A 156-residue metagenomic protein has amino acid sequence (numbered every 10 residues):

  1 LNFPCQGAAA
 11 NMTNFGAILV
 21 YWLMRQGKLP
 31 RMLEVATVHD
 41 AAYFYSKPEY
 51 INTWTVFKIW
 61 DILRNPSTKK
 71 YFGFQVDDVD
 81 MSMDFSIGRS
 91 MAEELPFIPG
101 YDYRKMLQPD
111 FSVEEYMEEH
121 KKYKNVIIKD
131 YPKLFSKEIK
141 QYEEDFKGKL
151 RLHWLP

Functional and structural regions predicted by a protein language model:
L1-P156: Conserved catalytic core of nucleotide polymerization and phosphodiester-bond processing enzymes
